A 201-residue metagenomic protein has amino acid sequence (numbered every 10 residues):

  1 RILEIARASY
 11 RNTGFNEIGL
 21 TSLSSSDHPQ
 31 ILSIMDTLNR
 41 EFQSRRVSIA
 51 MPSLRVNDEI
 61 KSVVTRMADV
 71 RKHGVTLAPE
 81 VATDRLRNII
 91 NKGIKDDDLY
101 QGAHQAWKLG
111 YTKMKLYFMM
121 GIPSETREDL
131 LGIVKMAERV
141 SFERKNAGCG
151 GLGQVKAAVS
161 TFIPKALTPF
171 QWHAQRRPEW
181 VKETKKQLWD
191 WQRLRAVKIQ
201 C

Functional and structural regions predicted by a protein language model:
R1: Canonical Radical SAM [4Fe-4S] cluster-binding loop centered on the CxxxCxxC motif and its immediate flanking residues
E4-K115, M120-Q154: Conserved SAM/AdoMet-binding glycine-rich loop
R11, I122, L130-C201: Auxiliary Fe-S-binding modules of radical SAM enzymes
